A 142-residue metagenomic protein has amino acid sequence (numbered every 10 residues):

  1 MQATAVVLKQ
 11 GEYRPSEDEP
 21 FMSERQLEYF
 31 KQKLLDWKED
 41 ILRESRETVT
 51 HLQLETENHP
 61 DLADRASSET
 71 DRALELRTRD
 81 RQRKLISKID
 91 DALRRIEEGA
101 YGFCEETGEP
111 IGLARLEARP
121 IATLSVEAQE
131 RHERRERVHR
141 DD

Functional and structural regions predicted by a protein language model:
M1-E98, R135-E136, D141-D142: Interaction interfaces in information-processing and related assembly proteins
L34, G108, Q129: Cys/His-coordinated zinc-binding microdomains
R83, Y101, A122: Residues immediately within or flanking Cys/His clusters that coordinate Zn2+ in small zinc-binding modules
C104-T107, S125: Short cysteine-rich clusters marking metal-coordination/redox-active sites
I111-G112, E133: Short functional micro-motifs and their immediate structural scaffolds
A114-A118: Short Cys/His-rich "knuckle" micro-motifs
A122-Q129: Cysteine-rich micro-motifs
